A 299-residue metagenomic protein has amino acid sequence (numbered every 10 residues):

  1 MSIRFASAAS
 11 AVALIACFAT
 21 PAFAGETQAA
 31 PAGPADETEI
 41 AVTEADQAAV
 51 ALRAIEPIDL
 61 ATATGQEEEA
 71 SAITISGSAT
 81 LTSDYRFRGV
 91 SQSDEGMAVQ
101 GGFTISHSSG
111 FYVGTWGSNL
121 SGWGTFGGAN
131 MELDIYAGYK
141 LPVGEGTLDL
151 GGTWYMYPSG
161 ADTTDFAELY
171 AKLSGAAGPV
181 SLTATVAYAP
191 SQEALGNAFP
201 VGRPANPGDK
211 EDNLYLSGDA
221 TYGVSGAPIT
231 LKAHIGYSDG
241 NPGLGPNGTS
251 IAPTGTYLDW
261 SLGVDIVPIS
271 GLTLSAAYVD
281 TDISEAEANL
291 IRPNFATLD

Functional and structural regions predicted by a protein language model:
M1-T74, N241-G243: N-terminal periplasmic/intermembrane-space "pro-region" immediately following the signal or transit peptide
S71-I73, E95-V99, A129-L133, G146 (+3 more regions): Residues that define the transmembrane beta-barrel architecture of outer-membrane proteins
A79-S83, G101-H107, I135-Y139, G152 (+6 more regions): Residues on the lipid-exposed face of transmembrane beta-strands in outer-membrane beta-barrel proteins
L81-F87, G117-S121, L141, W154-P158 (+5 more regions): Transmembrane beta-strands of outer-membrane beta-barrel pores
F87-D94, L120-M131, G160-A167, A194-P207 (+2 more regions): Outer-membrane beta-barrel translocator domains and adjoining extracellular loop/strand segments of Gram-negative
D94-L150, W154: Glycine- and aromatic-enriched membrane insertion/assembly motifs of diderm outer-membrane and organelle channel
S109-T115, G144-L150, G178-A184, G226-K232 (+1 more regions): Repeated loop/turn-to-beta-strand initiation elements of outer-membrane beta-barrel proteins
G255-L258, D265-D299: Predominantly the C-terminal beta-signal and adjacent terminal strand-loop region of outer-membrane beta-barrel
